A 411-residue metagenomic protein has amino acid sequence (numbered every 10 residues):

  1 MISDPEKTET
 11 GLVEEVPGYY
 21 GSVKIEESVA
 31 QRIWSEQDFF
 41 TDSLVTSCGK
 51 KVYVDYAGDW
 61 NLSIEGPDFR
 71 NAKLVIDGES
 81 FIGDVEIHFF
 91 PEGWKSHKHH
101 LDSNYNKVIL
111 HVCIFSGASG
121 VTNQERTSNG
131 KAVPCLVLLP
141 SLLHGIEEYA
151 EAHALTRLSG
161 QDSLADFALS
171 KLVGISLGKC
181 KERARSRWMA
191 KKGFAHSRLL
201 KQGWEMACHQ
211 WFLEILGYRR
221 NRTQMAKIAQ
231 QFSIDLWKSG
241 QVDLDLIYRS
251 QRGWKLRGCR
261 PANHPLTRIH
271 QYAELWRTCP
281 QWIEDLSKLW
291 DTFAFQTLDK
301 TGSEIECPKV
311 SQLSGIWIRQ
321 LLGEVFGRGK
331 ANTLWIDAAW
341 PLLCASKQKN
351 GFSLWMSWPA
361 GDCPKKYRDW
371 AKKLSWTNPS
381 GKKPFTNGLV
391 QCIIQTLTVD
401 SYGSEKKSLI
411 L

Functional and structural regions predicted by a protein language model:
T10-V52: Short Lys/Arg-enriched alpha/beta "domain-start" segment
K73-D84: Active-site beta-strand-loop-beta-strand hairpin of nuclease catalytic cores that positions key catalytic residues
I82-F90, H111-C113: Active-site ExK catalytic segment of metal-dependent nucleases
G83-D84, E92-H99, G120-V121: Active-site-adjacent loop/helix micro-motif of nuclease/hydrolase catalytic cores
V112-I228, F232: Internal, well-ordered alpha/beta segment that forms a basic, Gly-enriched binding/recognition surface
L177-I410: Hydrophobic, aromatic-lined core segments that form the binding pocket/scaffold for planar heteroaromatic ligands
